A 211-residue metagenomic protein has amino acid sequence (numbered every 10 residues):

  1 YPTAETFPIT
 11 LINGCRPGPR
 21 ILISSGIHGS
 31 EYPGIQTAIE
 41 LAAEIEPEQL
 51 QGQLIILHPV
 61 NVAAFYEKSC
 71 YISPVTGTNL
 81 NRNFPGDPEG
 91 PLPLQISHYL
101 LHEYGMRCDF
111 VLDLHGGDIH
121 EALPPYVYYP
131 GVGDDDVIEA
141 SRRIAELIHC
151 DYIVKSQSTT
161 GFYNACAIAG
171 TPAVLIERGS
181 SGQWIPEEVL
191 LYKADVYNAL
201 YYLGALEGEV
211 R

Functional and structural regions predicted by a protein language model:
Y1-R211: Structured catalytic-domain cores with a bias toward divalent-metal coordination
